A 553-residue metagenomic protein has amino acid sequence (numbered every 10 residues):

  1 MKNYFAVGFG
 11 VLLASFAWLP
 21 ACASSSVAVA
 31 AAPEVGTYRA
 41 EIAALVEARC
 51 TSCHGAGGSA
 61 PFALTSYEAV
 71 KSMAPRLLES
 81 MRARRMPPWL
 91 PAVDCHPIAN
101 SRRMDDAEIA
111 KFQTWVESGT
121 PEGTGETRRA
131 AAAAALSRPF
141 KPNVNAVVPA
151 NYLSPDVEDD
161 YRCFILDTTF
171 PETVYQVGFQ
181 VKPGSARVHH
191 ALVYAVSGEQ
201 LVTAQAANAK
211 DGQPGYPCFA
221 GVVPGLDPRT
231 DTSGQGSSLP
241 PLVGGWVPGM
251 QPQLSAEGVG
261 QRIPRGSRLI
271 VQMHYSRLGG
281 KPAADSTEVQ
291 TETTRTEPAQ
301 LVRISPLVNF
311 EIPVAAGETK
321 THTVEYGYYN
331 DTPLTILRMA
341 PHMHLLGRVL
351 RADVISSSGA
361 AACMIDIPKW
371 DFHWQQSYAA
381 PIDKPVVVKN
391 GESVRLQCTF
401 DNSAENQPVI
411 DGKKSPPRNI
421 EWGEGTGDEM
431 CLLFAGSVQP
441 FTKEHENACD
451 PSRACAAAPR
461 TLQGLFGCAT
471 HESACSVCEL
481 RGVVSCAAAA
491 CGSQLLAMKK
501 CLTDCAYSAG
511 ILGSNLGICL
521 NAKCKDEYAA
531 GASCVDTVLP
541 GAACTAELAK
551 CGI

Functional and structural regions predicted by a protein language model:
M1-Y4: Positively charged n-region of N-terminal signal peptides that target proteins for export
G8-A21: Bacterial N-terminal signal peptides
C22-L166, G266-Q272: Aromatic- and Gly/Pro-enriched helix-to-coil junctions and flexible linker segments
A43, E47, T51, L78 (+9 more regions): Non-transmembrane alpha-helical segments in soluble domains of secreted/periplasmic/extracellular proteins
Y67-K71, G184, P459-L462, C491: Structural motif
P88-I98, E126-T335, P341-R453: Beta-strand-centric surfaces of beta-sandwich/beta-rich domains
D105-K111, T426-C431, P540-C544: Extracellular interaction modules
D450-I553: Mature extracellular/luminal domains of secreted and GPI-anchored eukaryotic proteins, especially small
